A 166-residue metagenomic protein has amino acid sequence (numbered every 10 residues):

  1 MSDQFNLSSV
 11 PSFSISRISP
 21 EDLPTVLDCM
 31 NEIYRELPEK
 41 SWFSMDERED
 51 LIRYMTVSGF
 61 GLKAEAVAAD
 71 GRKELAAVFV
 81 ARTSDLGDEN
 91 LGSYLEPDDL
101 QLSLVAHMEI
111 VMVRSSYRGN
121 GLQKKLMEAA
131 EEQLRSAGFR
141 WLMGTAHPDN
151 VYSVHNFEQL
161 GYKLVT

Functional and structural regions predicted by a protein language model:
M1-E21: Conserved N-terminal entry element of GNAT/NAT acetyltransferase domains
L27, Y34-R53: Conserved GNAT-fold acetyl-CoA-binding loop/helix
G59-E65, V78, I110: Short hydrophobic/aromatic beta-strand element in the GNAT-like acyltransferase core that lines or flanks the acyl-donor
D70-E74, F79-I110: Conserved acyl-donor/pantetheine-binding loop and adjacent beta-alpha core of acyl/acetyltransferases and related
L86, T145, E158-T166: Conserved catalytic-core motifs of GNAT/GCN5-like acyltransferases
E109, R114, R118, H147: Residue-level recognition of the GNAT/N-acetyltransferase active site
V113, G119-E132, Q159: Conserved acetyl-CoA-binding loop-helix of GNAT-fold acetyltransferases
L134-H147, N156: Conserved GNAT acetyl-CoA-binding A-motif
